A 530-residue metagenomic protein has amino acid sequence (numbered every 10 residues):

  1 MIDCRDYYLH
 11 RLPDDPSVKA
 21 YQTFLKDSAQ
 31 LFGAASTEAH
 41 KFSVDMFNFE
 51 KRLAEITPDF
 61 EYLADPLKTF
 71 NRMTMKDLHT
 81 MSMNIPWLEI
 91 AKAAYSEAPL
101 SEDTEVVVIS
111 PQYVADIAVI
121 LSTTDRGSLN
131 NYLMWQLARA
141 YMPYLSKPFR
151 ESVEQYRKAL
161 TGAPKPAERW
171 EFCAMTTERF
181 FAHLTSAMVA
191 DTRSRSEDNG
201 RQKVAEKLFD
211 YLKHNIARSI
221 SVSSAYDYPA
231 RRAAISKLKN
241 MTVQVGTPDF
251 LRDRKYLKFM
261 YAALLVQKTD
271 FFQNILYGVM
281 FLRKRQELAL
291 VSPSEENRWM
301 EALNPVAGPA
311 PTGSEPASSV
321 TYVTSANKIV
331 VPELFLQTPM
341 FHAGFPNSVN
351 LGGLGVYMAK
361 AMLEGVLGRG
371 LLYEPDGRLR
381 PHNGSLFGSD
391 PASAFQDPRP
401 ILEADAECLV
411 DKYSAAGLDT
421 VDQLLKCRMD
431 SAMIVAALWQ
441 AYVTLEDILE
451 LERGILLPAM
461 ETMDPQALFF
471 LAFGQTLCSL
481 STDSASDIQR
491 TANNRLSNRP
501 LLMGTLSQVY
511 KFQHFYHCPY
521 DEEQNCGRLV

Functional and structural regions predicted by a protein language model:
M1, A118, R126-P148, R179-F180: Short, hydrophobic/proline-enriched secondary-structure or compact coil segments at domain edges
M1-S17, Q22-L31, L184-V204, R218-S221: Short His/Asp/Glu-rich catalytic/ion-coordination signatures at enzyme active sites or charged loops
R5-Y8, P58, F341-G344: Short conserved micro-motifs at the rims of enzyme active sites and ligand-binding pockets
Y8-S128, Y132: Extended, regular secondary-structure scaffolds
M46, R52, L67-D103, V107-P111 (+4 more regions): Intrinsically disordered, low-complexity linker/terminal regions across diverse proteins
S152-Y156: A cross-kingdom marker for long, charged
